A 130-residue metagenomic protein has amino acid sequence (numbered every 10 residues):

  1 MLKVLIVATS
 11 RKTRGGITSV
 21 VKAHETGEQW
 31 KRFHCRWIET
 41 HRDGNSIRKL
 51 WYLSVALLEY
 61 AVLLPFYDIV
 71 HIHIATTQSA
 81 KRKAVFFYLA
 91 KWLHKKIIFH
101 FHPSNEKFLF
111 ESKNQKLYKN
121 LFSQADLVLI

Functional and structural regions predicted by a protein language model:
M1, R32-H34, F66, H94 (+1 more regions): A generic structural signal for alpha->beta connector loops
M1-R42: N-terminal subdomain of nucleotide-sugar transferases
K3-L5, R36, H71, I98 (+1 more regions): A structural signal for isolated positions on well-ordered beta-strands in alpha/beta enzyme cores
V7, R14, H73, V128-L129: Active-site-adjacent beta-strand anchor residues
T13-G15, N45-I47, E106-F110: A generic structural signal for short coil/turn motifs at secondary-structure boundaries
W30, I38, N45-L93, S112-N120: An amphipathic, basic-hydrophobic alpha-helix
A75-S79, K95-S112, Q124-L127: A short, histidine- and acid-enriched strand-loop-helix "catalytic/donor-clamping" loop that lines the nucleotide-sugar
K116-I130: Active-site-proximal region of nucleotide-activated glycan assembly enzymes, centered on histidine/acidic-rich loops
